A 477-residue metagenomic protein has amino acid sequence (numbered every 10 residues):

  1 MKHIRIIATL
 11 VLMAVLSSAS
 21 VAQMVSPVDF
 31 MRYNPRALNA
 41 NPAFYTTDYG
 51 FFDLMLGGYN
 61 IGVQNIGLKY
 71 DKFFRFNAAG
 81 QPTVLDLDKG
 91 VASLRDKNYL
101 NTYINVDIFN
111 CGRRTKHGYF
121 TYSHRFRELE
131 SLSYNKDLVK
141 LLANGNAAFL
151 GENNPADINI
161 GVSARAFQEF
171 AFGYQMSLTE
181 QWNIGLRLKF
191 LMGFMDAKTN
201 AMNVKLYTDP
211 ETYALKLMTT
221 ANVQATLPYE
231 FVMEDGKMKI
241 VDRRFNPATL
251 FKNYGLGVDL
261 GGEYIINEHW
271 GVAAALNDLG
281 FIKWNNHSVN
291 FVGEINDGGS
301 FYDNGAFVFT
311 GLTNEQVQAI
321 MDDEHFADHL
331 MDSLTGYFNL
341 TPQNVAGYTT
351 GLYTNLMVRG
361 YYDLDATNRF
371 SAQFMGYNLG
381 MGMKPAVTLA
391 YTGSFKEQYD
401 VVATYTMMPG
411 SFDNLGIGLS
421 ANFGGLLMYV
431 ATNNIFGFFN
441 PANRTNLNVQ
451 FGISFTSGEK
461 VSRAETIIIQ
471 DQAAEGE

Functional and structural regions predicted by a protein language model:
A19-E128, L132, D196: N-terminal, post-signal peptide beta-strand-biased segments of exported outer-membrane/organellar beta-barrel and other
M31-R36, T350-T354, D365-R369, Q373-T388 (+3 more regions): Solvent-exposed loop/turn segments connecting transmembrane beta-strands in outer-membrane beta-barrel proteins
R36-L38, T102-D107, A164-F170, Y254-V258 (+4 more regions): Residues that define the transmembrane beta-barrel architecture of outer-membrane proteins
P42-F44, I104-R113, Y122, F170-L178 (+8 more regions): Residues on the lipid-exposed face of transmembrane beta-strands in outer-membrane beta-barrel proteins
T47, T115-G118, T179-Q181, N267 (+4 more regions): Outer-membrane beta-barrel channels and translocator barrels
F52-M55, F120-Y122, I184-L188, V272-A275 (+5 more regions): Transmembrane beta-strands of outer-membrane beta-barrel proteins
G58-G62, F126-E130, F190-F194, L276-K283 (+5 more regions): Transmembrane beta-strands of outer-membrane beta-barrel pores
L68, D96-L100, S133-A166, T226-V232 (+1 more regions): Outer-membrane beta-barrel translocator/channel fold
